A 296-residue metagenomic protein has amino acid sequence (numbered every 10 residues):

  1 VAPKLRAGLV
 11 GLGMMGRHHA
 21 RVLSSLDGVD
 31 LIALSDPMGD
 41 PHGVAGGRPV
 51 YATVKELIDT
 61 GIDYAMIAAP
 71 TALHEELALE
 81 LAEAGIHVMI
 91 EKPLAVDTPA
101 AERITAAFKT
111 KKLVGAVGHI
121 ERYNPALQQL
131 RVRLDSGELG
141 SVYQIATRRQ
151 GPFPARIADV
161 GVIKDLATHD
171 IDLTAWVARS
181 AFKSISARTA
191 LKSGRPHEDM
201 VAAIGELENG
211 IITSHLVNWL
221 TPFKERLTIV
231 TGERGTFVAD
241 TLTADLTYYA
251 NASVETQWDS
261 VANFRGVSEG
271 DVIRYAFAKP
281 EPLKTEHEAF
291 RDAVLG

Functional and structural regions predicted by a protein language model:
V1-G46, T174, R291: N-terminal Rossmann-like dinucleotide-binding module
H19, G46-A106: Beta-loop-alpha module in the N-terminal Rossmann-like domain of NAD(P)-dependent dehydrogenases, especially those
A33, Y64, H87, Q144 (+1 more regions): Short, Asp-centered acidic motifs that coordinate Mg2+ and/or phosphate in catalytic or ligand-binding sites
A68-A69, V177, G232: Short, well-ordered coil/turn residues at beta-beta hairpins and beta-strand->alpha-helix junctions within
A72, A95-I157: A contiguous active-site-proximal alpha/beta segment in oxidoreductase catalytic domains
I90, G115-V117, A239: Hydrophobic residues in well-ordered beta-strands that form the structural core
I120, R234-G296: C-terminal glycine/acidic-rich active-site capping loop/insertion
P154-F223, L227-I229: Rossmann-like dinucleotide-binding domain that binds NAD(P)(H)
